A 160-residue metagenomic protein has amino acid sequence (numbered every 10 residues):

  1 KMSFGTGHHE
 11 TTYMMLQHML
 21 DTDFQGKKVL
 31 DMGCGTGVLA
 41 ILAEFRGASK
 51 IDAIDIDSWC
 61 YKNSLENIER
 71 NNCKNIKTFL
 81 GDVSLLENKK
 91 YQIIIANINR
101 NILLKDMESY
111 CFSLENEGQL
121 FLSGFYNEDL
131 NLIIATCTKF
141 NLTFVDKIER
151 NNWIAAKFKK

Functional and structural regions predicted by a protein language model:
M2, T6-E87: Conserved SAM/SAH cofactor-binding pocket of Class I
Q17, I56-K160: S-adenosylmethionine
